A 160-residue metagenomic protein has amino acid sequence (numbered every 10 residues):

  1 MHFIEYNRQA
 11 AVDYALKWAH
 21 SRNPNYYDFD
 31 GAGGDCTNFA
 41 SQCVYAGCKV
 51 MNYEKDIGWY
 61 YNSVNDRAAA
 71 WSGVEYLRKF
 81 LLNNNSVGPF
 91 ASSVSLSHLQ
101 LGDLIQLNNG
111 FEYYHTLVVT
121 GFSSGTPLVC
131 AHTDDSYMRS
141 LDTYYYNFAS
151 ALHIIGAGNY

Functional and structural regions predicted by a protein language model:
M1-S72: N-terminal capping segments
H20, A68, F90, T143-Y145: Residue-level signal for the start and early helices of compact helical domains
N25, F29, E54, A91 (+2 more regions): General "foldedness" signal
Y61-H132: ...with weaker cross-activation on analogous glycine-rich loops/strands in unrelated enzymes
V119-T120, S124-Y160: Glycine-rich, aromatic-bearing surface loops/beta-hairpins
